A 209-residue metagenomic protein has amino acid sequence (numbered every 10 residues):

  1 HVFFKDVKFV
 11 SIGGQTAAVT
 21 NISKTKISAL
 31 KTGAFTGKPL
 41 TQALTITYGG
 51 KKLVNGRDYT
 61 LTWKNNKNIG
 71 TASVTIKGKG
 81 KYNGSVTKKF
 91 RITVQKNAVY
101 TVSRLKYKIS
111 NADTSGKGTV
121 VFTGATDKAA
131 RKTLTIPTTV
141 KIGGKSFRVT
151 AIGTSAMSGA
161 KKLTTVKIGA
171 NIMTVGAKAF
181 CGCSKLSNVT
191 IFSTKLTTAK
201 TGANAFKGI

Functional and structural regions predicted by a protein language model:
H1-I12: Extracellular carbohydrate recognition
F3, G84-K89: Extracellular and select intracellular beta-sandwich modules with Ser/Thr-enriched, small-residue motifs on
V10, K89-Q95: Short beta-strand edge segments in extracellular beta-sheet folds
T16-K51, V94-Q95: Solvent-exposed, low-complexity, repeat-rich "mucin-like" stalks and linkers
T36, L44, Y59, A72-I76 (+3 more regions): Extracellular/surface recognition and adhesion modules
K52-N83: Serine/threonine-rich, repeat-prone extracellular segments and beta-strand-based repeat modules of secreted/surface
W63, F90, N111-D113, A129-A151 (+3 more regions): Structural signature of tandem-repeat unit edges
T154-S155, G176-A179, G202-A205: Consensus positions within tandem repeat domains that build extended binding/scaffold surfaces
